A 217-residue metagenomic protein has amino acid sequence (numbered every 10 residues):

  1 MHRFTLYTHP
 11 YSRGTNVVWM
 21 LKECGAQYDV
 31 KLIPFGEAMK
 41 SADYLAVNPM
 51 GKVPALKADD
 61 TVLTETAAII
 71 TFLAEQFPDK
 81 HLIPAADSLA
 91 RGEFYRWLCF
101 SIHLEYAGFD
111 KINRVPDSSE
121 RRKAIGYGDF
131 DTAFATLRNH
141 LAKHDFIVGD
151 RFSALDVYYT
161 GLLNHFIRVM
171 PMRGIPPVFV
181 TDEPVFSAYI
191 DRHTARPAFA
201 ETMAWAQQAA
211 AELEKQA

Functional and structural regions predicted by a protein language model:
M1-A124, D131, R138: GST-like domain detector, emphasizing the conserved glutathione-binding G-site in the N-terminal thioredoxin-like
M20, A74, L162-L163, M203: Active-site-flanking alpha-helical
P34, A154, A206: Short, solvent-exposed turn/loop segments enriched in Gly/Ser/Thr/Pro and often Arg
A68, V185, A198: Residue-level recognition of oxygen-bearing side chains
L89, L98-A195: GST-like fold's C-terminal all-alpha helical module
R196-P197, E201-T202: A late-sequence structural motif
A206-A217: Acidic/histidine-enriched, glycine/proline-rich intrinsically disordered or flexible terminal extensions
